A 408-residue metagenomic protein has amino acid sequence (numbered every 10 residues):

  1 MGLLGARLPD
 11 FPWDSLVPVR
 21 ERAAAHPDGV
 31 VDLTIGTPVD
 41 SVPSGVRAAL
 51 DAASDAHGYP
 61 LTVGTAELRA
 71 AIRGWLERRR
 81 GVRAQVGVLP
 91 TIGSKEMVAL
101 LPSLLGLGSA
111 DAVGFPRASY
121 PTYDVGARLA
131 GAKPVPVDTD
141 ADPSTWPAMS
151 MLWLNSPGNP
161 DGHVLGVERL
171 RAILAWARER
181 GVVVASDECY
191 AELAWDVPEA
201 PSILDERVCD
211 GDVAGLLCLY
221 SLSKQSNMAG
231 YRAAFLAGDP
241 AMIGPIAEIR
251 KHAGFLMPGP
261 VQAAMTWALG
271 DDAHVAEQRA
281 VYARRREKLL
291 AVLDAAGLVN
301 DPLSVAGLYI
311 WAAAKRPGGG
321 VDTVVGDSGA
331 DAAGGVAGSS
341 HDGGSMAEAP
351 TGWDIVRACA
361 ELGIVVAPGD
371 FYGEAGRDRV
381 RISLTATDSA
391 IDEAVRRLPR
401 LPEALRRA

Functional and structural regions predicted by a protein language model:
G2-G93, L100, A268-L269, A276 (+1 more regions): N-terminal small-domain helix-loop-helix segment of the aminotransferase-like
H26, A130, E179-R180, A296 (+1 more regions): Helix C-cap/helix->beta junction micro-motif
A56-W176, E192-G211, R407: Conserved core of the PLP fold type I
V82, G211, V321-D322, G329-T351 (+2 more regions): PLP-dependent enzyme catalytic core of the Aspartate aminotransferase-like
F115, P136, S186, M257 (+1 more regions): Hydrophobic residues in well-ordered beta-strands that form the structural core
C209-A283, L290-L293, P402: Conserved core segment of the aminotransferase class I/II
T266, Y282-L290, N300-K315, G376: Conserved glycine-rich beta-strand-loop-beta hairpin in the small C-terminal domain of fold type I
